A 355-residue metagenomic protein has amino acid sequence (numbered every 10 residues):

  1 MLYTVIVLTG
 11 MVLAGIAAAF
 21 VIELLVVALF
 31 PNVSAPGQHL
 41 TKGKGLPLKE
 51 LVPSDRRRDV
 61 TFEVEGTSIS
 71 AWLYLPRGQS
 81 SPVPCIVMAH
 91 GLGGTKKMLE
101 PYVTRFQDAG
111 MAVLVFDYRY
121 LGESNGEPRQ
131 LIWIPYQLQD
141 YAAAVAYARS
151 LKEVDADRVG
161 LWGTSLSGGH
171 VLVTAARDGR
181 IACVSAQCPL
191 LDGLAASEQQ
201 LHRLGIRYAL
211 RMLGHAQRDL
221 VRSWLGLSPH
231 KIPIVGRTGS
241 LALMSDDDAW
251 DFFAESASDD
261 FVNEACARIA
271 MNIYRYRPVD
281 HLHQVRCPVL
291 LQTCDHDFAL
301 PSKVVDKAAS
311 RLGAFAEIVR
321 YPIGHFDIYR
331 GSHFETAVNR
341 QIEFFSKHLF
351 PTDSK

Functional and structural regions predicted by a protein language model:
H39-S81, R330-G331: N-terminal cap/lid segment of alpha/beta-hydrolase-fold proteins
P82-G91: Short beta-strand element of the alpha/beta-hydrolase
G91-R105, Y118, K303: The serine-hydrolase catalytic nucleophile loop
T95-K96, L121-A156, G160, G331-A337: Catalytic nucleophile-loop/oxyanion-hole region of alpha/beta-hydrolase and closely related hydrolase-like folds
V103-G126: Conserved alpha/beta-hydrolase
H170-E255: Alpha/beta-hydrolase-fold enzymes
V285, L291-T293: Short beta-strand/loop motif that positions the catalytic acidic residue of the alpha/beta-hydrolase fold
F298-V304: Conserved alpha/beta-hydrolase "acid-adjacent" motif
